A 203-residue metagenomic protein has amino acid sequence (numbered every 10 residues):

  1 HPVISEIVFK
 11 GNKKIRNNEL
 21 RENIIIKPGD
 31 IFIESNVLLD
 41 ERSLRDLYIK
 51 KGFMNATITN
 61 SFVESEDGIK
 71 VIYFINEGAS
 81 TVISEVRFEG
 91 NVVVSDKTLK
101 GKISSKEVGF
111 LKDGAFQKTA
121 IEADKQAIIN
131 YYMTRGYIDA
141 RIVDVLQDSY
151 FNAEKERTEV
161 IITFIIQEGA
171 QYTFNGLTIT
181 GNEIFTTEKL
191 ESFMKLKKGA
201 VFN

Functional and structural regions predicted by a protein language model:
H1-N203: Interaction-mediating elements
